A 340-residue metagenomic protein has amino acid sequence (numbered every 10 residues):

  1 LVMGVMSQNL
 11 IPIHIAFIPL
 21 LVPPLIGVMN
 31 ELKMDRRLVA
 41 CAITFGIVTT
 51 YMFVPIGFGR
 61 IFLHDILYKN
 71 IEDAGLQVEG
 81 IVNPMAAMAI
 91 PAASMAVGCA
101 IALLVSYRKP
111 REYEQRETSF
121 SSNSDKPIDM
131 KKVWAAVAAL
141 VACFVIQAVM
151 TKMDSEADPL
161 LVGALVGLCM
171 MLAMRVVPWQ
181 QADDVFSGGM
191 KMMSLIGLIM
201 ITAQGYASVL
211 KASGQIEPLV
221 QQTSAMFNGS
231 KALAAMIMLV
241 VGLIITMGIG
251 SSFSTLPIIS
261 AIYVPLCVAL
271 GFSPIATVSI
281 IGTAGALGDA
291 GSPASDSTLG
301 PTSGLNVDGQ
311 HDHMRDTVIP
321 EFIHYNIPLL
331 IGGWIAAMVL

Functional and structural regions predicted by a protein language model:
L1, A16-F17, M88-A89, V133-A138 (+6 more regions): Hydrophobic alpha-helical transmembrane segments
L1-I26, N30-L32, R37-C41, F227-G282 (+1 more regions): Hydrophobic alpha-helical transmembrane segments of multi-pass integral membrane proteins, predominantly secondary
M3-H14, T44-P55, A89-G98, A207-S208 (+4 more regions): Helix-loop-helix module between adjacent transmembrane segments
I26-E31, Q181-M192, P218-N228, V264-V268 (+1 more regions): Short amphipathic alpha-helical coupling elements at transmembrane boundaries
I26-P127, T298-L340: Membrane-core helix-loop-helix motifs of multi-pass transport proteins
V48, F53, M192-G205, A261-G271: Small-residue-rich segments of transmembrane alpha-helices in multi-pass membrane proteins, especially helix faces
D65, K69-V82, K152-S155, V209-M226: Membrane-interface helix termini and inter-helical loops of multi-pass transporters
M88-S208, H324-P328, G332-L340: Hydrophobic transmembrane alpha-helices of multi-pass small-molecule transporters
